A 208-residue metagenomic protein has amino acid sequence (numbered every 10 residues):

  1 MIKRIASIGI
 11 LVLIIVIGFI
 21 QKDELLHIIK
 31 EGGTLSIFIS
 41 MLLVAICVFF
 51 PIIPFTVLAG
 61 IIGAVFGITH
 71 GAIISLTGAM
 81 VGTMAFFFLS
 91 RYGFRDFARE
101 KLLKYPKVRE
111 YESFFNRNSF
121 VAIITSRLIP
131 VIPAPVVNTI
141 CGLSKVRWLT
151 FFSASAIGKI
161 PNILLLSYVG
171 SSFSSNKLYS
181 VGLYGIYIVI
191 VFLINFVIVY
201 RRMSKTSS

Functional and structural regions predicted by a protein language model:
M1-S40, M80-V136, L143-V146, S175-Y179 (+2 more regions): Membrane-interfacial helix-loop-helix
T34-I74, S113-S172: Hydrophobic alpha-helical membrane segments of integral membrane proteins
G78-G82, I157-G158, G170, I186-I190: Transmembrane alpha-helical core residues of multi-pass small-molecule transporters, especially secondary transporters
